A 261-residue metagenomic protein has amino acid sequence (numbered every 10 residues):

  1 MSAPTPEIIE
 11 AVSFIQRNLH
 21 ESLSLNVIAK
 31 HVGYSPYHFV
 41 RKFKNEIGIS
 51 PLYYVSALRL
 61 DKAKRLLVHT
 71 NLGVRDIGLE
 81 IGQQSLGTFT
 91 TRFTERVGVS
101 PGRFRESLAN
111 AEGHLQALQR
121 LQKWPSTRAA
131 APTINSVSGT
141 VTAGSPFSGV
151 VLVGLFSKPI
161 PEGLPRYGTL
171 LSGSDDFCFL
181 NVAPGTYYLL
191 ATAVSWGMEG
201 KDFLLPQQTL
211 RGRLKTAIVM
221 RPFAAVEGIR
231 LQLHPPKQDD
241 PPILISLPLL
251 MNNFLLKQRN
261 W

Functional and structural regions predicted by a protein language model:
S13-R17, S22, E46-E80, A111-P125: Terminal helix-turn-helix DNA-binding modules in bacterial transcription factors
S22-Y54, E80-S100: Basic/polar phosphate-binding segments, predominantly the helix-turn-helix DNA-binding elements of transcriptional
N135-A143, V153, L231: A short, amphipathic beta-strand motif
L152-Y167: Short amphipathic beta-strand segments in non-cytosolic proteins
S174-N181: Short, surface-exposed beta-strand/beta-hairpin micro-motifs centered on an aromatic residue
G185-S195: A short, solvent-exposed beta-strand micro-motif common in secreted/extracellular proteins
W196-K237: Structured interaction patches on ligand/partner-binding surfaces of diverse proteins
M220-W261: Compositionally biased low-complexity segments at domain edges in trafficked proteins and select soluble regulators
